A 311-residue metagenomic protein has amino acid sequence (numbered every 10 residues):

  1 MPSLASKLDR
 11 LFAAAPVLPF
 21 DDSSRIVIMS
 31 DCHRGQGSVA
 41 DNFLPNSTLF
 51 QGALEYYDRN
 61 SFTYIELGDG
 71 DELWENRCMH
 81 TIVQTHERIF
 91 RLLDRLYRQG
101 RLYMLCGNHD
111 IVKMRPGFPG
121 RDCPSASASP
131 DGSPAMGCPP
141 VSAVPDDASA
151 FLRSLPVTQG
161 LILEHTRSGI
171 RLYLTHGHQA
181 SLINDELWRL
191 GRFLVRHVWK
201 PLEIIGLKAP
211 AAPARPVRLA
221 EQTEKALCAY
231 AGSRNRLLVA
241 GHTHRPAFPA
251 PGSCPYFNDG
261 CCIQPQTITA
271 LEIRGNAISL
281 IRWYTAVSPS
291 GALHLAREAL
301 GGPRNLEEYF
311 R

Functional and structural regions predicted by a protein language model:
M1-R25: Acidic, histidine-bearing metal-coordination/catalytic regions of metal-dependent phosphoesterases
V17-S23, M29, R34-H165: Core catalytic region of metal-dependent phosphoesterases/phosphodiesterases, especially metallo-beta-lactamase-like
R25-H33, I170-H178, Y256-G260: Active-site-proximal beta-strand elements of phosphoester/diester hydrolases
R25-I26, F62-T63, I170-L172, L237 (+1 more regions): Structural motif
D31, D69, G107, H176 (+2 more regions): Active-site glycine-centered loops adjacent to acidic/histidine catalytic or metal-binding residues that shape
H165-T166, Y256-R311: Binuclear metal-dependent phosphoesterase catalytic core
S168-K225: Active-site-proximal loop/helix segment associated with metal-binding centers of metalloenzymes
L207-G275: Extended, basic/helix-rich recognition subdomains
